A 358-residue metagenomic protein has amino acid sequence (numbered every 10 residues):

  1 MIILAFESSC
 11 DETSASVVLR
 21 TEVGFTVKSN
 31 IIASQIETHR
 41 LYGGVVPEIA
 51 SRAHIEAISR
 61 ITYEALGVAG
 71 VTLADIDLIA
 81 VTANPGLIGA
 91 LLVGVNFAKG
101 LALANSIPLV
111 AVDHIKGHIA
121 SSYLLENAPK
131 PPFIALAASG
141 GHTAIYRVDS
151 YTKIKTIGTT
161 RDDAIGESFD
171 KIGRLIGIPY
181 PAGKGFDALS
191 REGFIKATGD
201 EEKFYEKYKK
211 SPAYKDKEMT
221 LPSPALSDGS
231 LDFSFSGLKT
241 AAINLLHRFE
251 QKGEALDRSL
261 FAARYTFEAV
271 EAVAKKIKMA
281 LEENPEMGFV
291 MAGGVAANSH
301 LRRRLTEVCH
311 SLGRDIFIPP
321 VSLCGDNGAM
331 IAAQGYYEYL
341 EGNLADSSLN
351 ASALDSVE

Functional and structural regions predicted by a protein language model:
I2-P85, H114: N-terminal beta-alpha supersecondary unit
T13-L19, A135-A137, T143-R147: Short beta-strand scaffold segments in enzyme catalytic cores
N30, T72, A188-F289, N298-L312 (+1 more regions): A contiguous, well-structured pocket-lining segment that forms one wall/lid of small-molecule binding clefts in soluble
L73-A83, P285-A296, F317-P320: Short glycine-rich phosphate-binding loop at a beta-alpha junction
A111-V112, F289, T306-I331: Conserved phosphate-binding/catalytic loops in two-lobed NTP-binding clefts
V112-I134: Conserved phosphate-binding catalytic cores of ATP/NTP-utilizing and phosphoryl-transfer enzymes
N127, S150-A197, K239-T240, N244-E250: Glycine-rich phosphate-binding loop plus the immediately following alpha-helix
P320-V357: Glycine-rich phosphate-binding/hydrolytic loop that grips phosphoryl groups
